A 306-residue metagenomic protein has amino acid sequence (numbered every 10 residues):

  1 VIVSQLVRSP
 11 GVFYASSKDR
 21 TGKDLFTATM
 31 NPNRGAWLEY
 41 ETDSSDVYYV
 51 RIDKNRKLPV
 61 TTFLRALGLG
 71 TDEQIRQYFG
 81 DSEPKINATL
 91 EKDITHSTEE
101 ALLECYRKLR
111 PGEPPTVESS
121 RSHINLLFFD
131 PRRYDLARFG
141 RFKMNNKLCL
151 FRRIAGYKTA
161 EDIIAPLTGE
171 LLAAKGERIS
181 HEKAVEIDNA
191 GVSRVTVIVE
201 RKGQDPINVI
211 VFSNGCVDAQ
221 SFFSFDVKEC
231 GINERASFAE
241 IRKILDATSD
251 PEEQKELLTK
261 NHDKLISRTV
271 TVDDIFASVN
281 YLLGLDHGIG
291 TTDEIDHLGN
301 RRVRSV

Functional and structural regions predicted by a protein language model:
V1-S305: N-terminal non-catalytic structural scaffold regions of very large proteins
